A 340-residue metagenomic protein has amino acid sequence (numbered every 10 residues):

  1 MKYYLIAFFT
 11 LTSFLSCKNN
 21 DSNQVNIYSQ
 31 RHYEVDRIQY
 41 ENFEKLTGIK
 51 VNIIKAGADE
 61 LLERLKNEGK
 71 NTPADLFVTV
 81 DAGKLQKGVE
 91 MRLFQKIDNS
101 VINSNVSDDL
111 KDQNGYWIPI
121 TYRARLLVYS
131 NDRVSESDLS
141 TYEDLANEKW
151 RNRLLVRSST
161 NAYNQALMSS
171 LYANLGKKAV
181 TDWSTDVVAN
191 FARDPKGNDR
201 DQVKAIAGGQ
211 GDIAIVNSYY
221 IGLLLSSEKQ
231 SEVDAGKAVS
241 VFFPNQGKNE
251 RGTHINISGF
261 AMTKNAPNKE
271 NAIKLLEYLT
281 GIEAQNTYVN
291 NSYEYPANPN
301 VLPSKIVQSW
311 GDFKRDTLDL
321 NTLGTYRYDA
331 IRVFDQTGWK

Functional and structural regions predicted by a protein language model:
C17-K87, K340: Early extracytoplasmic/lumenal segment of secretory-pathway proteins
Y28-R31, Q113-N114, Y129-N131, S137 (+3 more regions): Short beta-strand->loop
T72-F77, Q95-L127, E143, R153-V156: A structural signal for short loop-to-beta-strand junctions that line the ligand-binding cleft of periplasmic/secreted
Q95-N103, Y116-I118, E143, Q230-H254 (+1 more regions): Short beta-strand->loop
V128-R133, Q246, I255-N268, T287-N290: A bilobed periplasmic-binding-protein/Venus flytrap-type ligand-binding module shared by bacterial periplasmic
N152-S159, Y278-P299: Periplasmic-binding protein-like
S170, L175-P244: Ligand-binding pocket segment of bilobal, Venus flytrap-like solute-binding proteins
K305-K340: Extracellular/periplasmic bilobal clamshell ligand-binding domains
